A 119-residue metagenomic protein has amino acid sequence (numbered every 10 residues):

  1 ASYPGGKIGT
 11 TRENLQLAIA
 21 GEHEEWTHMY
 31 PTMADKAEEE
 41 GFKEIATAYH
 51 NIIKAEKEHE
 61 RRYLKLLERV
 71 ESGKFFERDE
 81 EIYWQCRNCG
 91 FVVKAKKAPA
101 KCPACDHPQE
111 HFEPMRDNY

Functional and structural regions predicted by a protein language model:
A1-Y119: Non-heme di-metal
